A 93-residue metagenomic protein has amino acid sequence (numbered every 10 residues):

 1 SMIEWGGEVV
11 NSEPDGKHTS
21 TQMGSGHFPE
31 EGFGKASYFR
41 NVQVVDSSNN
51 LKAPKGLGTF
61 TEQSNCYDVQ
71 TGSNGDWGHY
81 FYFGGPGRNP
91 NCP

Functional and structural regions predicted by a protein language model:
S1-P93: Exposed, interaction-prone regions of secreted/extracellular proteins
